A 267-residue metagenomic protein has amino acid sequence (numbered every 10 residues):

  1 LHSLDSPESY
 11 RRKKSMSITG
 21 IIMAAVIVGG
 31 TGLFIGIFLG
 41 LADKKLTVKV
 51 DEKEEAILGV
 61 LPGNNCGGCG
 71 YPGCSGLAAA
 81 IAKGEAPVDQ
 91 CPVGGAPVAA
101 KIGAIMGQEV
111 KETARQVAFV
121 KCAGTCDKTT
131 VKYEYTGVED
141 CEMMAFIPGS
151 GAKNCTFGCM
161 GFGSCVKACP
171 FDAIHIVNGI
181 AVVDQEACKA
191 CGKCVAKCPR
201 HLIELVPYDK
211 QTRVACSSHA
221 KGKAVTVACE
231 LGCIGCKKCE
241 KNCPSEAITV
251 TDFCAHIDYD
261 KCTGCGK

Functional and structural regions predicted by a protein language model:
L1-S15: Short, Lys/Arg-enriched N-terminal segments with co-localized hydrophobic residues within the first ~10-30 amino acids
S17-N242, E246: Ferredoxin-type iron-sulfur electron-transfer modules and their immediate structural context
I248-V250: Short recognition patches in nucleic-acid-associated and regulatory proteins
A255: Glycan-recognition and catalytic cores of secretory/periplasmic carbohydrate-active enzymes
